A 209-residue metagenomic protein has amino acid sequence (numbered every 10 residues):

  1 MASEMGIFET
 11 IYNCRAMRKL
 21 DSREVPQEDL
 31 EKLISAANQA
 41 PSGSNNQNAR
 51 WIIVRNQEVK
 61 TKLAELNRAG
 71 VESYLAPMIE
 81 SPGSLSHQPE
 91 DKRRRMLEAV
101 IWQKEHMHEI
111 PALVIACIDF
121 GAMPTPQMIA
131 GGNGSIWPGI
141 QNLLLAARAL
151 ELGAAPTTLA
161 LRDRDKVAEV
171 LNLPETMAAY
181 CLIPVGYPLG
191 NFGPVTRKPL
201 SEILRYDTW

Functional and structural regions predicted by a protein language model:
M1-E24, E28-K32: Short acidic N-proximal helix/loop "leader" segments that mark the beginning of a domain or an inter-domain linker
A2-S3, E9-N13, A178-W209: C-terminal helix-cap and adjacent tail motif
S35-Q39, E98-I101, V167-E169, G190: Glycine-rich, charged/polar anion/phosphate-binding loops that engage phosphate groups from diverse ligands
A37-N38, A112-E169: Small-aliphatic-rich amphipathic alpha-helix that forms the alpha element of a beta-alpha
A40-N46: Glycine-rich phosphate/pyrophosphate-binding beta-alpha loops
N48-A49, I110-L113, A179-Y180: Short, surface-exposed beta-edge/turn micro-motifs
I53-G134: Glycine/small-residue-rich phosphate/adenosyl-binding loop
E72-G83, L171-V195: A glycine-rich helix N-cap at a beta->alpha junction
